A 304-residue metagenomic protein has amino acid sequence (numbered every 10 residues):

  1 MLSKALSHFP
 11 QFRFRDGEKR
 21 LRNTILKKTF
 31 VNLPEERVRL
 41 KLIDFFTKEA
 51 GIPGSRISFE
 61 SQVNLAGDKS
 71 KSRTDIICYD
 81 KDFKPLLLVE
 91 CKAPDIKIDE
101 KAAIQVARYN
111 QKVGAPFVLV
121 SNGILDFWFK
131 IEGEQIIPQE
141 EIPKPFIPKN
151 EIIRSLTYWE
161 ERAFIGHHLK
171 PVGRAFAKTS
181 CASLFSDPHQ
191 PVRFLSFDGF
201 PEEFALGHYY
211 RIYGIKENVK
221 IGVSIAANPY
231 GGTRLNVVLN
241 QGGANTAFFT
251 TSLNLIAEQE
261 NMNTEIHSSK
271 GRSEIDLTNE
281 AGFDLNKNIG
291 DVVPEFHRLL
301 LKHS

Functional and structural regions predicted by a protein language model:
M1-F117, F127-S304: A short, conserved, highly charged catalytic patch centered on acidic carboxylates
G123: Carbohydrate-associated surface elements
